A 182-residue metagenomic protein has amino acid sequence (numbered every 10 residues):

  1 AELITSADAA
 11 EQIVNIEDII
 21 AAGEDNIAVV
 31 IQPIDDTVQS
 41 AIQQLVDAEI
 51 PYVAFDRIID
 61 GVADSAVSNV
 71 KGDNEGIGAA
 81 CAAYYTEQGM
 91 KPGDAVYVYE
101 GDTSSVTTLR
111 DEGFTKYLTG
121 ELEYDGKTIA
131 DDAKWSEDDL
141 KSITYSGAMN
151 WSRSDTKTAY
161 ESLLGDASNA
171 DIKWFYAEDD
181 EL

Functional and structural regions predicted by a protein language model:
A1-L182: A residue-level marker of the well-folded mature domains of exported/periplasmic proteins
